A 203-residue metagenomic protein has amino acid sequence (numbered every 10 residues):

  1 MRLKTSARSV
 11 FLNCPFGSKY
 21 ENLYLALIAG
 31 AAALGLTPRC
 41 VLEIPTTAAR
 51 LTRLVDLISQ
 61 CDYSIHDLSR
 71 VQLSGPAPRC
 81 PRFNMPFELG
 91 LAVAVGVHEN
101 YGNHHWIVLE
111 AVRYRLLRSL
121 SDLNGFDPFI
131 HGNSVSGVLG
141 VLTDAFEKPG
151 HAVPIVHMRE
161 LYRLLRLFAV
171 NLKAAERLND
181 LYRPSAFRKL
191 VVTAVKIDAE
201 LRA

Functional and structural regions predicted by a protein language model:
M1-C61, N179-A203: Conserved N-terminal substructure of TIR/SEFIR domains
N13, V41-I44, D67-L68, V108-V112 (+1 more regions): Short His-Asn-centered micro-motif
L27-G35, G96, A145-G150: Hydrophobic, Leu/Ile/Phe/Ala-enriched alpha-helical segments that form helix-helix packing faces
P38, S64-I65, E99, W106: Hydrophobic beta-strand scaffold residues
E43-E88, H98: TIR-domain catalytic/interaction hotspot
G75-A145: Cross-kingdom TIR/SEFIR domain
L117-R202: C-terminal interaction surface of TIR/SEFIR-family domains
